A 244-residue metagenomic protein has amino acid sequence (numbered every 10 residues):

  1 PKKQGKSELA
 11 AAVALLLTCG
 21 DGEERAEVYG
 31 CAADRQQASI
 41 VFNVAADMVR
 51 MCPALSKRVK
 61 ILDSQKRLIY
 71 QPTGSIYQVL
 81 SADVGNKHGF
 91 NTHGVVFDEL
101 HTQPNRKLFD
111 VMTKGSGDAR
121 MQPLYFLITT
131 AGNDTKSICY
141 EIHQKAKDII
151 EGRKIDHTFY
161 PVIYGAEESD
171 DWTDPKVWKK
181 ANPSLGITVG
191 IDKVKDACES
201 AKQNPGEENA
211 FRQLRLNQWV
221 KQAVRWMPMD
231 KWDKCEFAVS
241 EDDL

Functional and structural regions predicted by a protein language model:
P1-L244: Phosphate/NTP-binding elements of NTP-utilizing enzymes
